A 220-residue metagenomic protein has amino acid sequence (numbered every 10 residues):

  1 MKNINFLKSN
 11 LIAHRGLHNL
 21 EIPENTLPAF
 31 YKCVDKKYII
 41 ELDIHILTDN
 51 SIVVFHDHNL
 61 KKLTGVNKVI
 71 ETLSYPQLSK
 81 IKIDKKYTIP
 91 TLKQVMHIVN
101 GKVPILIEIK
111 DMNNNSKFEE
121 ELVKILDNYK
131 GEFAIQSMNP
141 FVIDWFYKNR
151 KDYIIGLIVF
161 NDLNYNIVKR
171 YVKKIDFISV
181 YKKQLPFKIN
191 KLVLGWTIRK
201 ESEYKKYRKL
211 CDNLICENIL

Functional and structural regions predicted by a protein language model:
M1-L220: Phosphate-group recognition and catalysis centered on beta-loop-alpha active-site segments
